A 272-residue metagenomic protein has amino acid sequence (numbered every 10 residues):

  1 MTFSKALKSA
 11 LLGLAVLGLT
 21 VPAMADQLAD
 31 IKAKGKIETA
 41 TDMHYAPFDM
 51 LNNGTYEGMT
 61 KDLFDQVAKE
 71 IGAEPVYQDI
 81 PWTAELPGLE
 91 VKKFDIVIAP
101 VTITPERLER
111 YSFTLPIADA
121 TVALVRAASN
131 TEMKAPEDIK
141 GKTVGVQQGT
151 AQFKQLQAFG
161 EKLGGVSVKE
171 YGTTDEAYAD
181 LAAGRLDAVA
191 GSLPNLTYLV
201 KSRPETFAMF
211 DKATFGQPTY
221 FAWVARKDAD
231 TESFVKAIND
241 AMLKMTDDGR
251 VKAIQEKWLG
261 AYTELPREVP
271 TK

Functional and structural regions predicted by a protein language model:
D26, A73-Y77, P81-T83, V101-E109 (+1 more regions): A conserved helix-loop-strand patch within extracytoplasmic ligand-binding domains of the periplasmic binding
D26-P100: Extracytoplasmic small-molecule ligand-binding "clamshell" domains of the periplasmic binding protein/Venus flytrap
M50-L51, F64-A73, Q152-Y171, V200-P204 (+1 more regions): Ligand-binding cleft/hinge of the Venus flytrap
K61-E70, N130, K142-T143, T150 (+2 more regions): Extended ligand-binding regions for polar small-molecule ligands
K69, Q78-D79, T83-I96, R110-S112 (+3 more regions): Short helices/loops that flank or line small-molecule/ion binding pockets
A84, V101-E109, Q155-G160, D180-A182 (+1 more regions): A ligand-binding cleft/hinge motif common to bilobed small-molecule-binding domains
A118-R126, K201-N239, A261-K272: Periplasmic-binding protein-like
A151-V168, F207-D211, M242-K272: Ligand-binding clefts/hinges and TM-proximal coupling segments of bilobed small-molecule sensing domains
